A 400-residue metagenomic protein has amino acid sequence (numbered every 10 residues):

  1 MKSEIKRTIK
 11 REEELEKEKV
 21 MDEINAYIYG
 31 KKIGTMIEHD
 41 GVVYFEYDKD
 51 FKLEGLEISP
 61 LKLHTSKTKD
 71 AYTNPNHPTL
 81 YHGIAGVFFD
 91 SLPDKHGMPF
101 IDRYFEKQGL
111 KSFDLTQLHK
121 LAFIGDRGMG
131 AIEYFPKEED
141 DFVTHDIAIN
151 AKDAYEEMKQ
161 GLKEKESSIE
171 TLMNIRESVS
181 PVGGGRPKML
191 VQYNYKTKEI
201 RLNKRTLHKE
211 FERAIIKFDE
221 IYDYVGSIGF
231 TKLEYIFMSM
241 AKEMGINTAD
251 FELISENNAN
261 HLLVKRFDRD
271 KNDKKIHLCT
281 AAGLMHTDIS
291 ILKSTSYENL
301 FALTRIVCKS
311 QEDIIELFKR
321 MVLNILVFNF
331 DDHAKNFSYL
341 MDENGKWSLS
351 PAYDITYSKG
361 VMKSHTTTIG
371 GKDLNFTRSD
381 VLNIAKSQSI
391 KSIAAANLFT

Functional and structural regions predicted by a protein language model:
K2-A334, S338-T400: Phosphate/dinucleotide-binding and metal-coordinating scaffold of catalytic cores in nucleotide-dependent enzymes
